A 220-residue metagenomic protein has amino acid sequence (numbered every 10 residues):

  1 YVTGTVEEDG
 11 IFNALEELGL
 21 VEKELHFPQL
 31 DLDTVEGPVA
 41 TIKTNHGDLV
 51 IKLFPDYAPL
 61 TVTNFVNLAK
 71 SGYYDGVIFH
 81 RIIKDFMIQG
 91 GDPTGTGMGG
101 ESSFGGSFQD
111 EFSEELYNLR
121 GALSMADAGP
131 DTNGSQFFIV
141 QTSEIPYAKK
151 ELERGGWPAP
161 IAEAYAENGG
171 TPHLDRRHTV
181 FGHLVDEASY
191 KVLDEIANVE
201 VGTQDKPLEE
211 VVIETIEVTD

Functional and structural regions predicted by a protein language model:
Y1-D220: Cyclophilin-like peptidyl-prolyl cis-trans isomerases
